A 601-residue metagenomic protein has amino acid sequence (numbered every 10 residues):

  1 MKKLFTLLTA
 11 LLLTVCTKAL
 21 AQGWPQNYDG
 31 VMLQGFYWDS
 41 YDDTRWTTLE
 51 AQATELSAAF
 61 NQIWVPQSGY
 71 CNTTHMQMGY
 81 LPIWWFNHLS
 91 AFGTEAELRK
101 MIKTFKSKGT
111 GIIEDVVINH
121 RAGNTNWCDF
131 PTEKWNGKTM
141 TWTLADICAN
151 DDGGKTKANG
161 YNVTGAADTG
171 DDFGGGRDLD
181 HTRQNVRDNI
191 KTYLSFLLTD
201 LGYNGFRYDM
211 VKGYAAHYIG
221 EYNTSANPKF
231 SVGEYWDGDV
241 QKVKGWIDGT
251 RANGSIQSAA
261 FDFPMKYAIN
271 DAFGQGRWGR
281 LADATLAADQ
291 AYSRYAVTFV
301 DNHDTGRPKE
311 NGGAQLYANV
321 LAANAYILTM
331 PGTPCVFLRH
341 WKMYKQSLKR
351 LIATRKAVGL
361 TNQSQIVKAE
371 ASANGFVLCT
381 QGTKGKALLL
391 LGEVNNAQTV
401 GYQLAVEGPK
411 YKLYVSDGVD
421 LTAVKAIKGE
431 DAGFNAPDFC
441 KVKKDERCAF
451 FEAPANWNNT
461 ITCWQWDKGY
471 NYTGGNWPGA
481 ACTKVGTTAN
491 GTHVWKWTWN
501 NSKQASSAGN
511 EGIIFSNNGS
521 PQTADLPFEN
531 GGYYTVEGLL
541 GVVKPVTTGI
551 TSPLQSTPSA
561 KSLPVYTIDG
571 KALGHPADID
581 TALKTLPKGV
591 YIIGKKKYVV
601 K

Functional and structural regions predicted by a protein language model:
T6-V15: Bacterial N-terminal signal peptides
C16-A21: Sec/Tat signal peptide C-region and signal peptidase I cleavage site
Q22-R45, D172-L179, R183, C448-E452 (+2 more regions): Boundary/entry segment of secreted carbohydrate-active catalytic domains
Q22-W38, T48-S57, Q67-G69, T74-L81 (+7 more regions): Active-site-proximal helices and loops of the catalytic beta/alpha 8
T74-I83, H120-N162, T224-S225: Aromatic- and acidic-residue-enriched segments that line the glycan-binding/catalytic groove of carbohydrate-active
G93-K134: Substrate-binding cleft of carbohydrate-active enzyme catalytic domains
P454-A505, S520-D525: Aromatic-rich carbohydrate-binding modules that target alpha-glucans
T548-K601: C-terminal outer-membrane/trafficking sorting elements
